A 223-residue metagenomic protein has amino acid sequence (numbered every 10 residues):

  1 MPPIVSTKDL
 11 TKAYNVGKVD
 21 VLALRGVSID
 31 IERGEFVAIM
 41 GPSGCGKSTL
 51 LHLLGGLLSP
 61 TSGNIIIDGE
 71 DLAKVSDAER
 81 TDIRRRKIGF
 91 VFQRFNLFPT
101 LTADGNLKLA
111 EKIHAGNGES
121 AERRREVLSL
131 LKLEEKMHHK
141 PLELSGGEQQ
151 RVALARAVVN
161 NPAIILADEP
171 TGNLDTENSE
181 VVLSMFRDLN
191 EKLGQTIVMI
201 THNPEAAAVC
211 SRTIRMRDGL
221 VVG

Functional and structural regions predicted by a protein language model:
P3-M216: ABC family nucleotide-binding domain
D218-G223: Conserved switch/coupling elements of ABC/ABC-like ATPase nucleotide-binding domains
